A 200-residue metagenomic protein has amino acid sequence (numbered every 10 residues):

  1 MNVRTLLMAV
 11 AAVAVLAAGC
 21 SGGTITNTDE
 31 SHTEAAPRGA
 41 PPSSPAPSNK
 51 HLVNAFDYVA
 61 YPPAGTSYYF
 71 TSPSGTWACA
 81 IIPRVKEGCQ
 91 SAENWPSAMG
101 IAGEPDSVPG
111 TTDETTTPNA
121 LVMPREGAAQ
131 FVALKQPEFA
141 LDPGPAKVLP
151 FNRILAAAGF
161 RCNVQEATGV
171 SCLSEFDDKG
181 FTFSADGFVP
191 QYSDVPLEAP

Functional and structural regions predicted by a protein language model:
M1-L6: Bacterial Sec-dependent N-terminal signal peptides
M8-A12, C20-N49: Short, low-complexity, disordered segments immediately C-terminal to signal peptides in bacterial exported proteins
A36-A60, K86-L149, A185-P200: A low-complexity, Ser/Thr/Gly/Pro-enriched, surface-exposed linker/loop concept that marks segments flanking
A64-S74, N152-A157: Extracellular glycan-recognition/adhesion modules and their associated mucin-like linkers
A156-P200: Extracellularly exposed regions in secreted/surface proteins, prominently low-complexity, repeat-rich
